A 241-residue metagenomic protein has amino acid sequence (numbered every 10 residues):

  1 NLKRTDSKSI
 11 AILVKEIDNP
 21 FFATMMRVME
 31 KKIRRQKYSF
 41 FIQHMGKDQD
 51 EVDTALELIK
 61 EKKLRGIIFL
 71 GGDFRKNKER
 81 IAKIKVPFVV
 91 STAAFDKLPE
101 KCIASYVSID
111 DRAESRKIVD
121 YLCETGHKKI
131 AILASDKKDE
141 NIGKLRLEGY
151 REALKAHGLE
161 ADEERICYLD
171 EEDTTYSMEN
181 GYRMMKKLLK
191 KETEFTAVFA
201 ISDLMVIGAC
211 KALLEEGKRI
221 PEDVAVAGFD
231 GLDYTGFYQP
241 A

Functional and structural regions predicted by a protein language model:
N1-G66: Amphipathic helical "hinge" segments at domain boundaries
I33-H44, R151-M178: Short beta-strand elements in bilobed, periplasmic/extracellular small-molecule ligand-binding domains
Q49-L64, F69, E179-E194: Short, well-structured alpha-helical segments in soluble
F69-K117, K137-K138, L204, D230-A241: Flexible loop/hinge segments that line or gate small-molecule binding clefts
S105-L133, E148-E152, M178-K187, V206: Hydrophobic alpha-helical segments within soluble ligand-binding/sensing domains
K129, A161-R165, I220-V226: Short acidic capping loops at alpha-helix termini that bridge into adjacent secondary structure
Y182-A241: Flexible loop/turn connectors
